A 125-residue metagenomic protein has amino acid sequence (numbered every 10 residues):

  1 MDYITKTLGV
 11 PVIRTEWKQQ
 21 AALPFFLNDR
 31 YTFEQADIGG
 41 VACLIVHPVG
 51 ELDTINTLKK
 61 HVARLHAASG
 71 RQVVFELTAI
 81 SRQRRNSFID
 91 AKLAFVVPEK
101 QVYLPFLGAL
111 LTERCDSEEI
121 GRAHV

Functional and structural regions predicted by a protein language model:
M1-L93: DNA-contacting interfaces and partner/effector-binding or oligomerization modules in DNA-centric proteins
K92-L104: Charged, structured surface patches that assemble and position nucleic-acid processing machinery
L104-L110: Short, charged, surface-exposed secondary-structure boundary motifs
E113-D116: N-terminal intrinsically disordered, cationic/polar leader segments that include organellar targeting peptides
E118-G121: Conserved phosphate-binding/catalytic loop of the ribokinase/pfkB sugar-kinase fold
A123-V125: Conserved small/polar residues in nucleotide/adenosyl-binding loops
